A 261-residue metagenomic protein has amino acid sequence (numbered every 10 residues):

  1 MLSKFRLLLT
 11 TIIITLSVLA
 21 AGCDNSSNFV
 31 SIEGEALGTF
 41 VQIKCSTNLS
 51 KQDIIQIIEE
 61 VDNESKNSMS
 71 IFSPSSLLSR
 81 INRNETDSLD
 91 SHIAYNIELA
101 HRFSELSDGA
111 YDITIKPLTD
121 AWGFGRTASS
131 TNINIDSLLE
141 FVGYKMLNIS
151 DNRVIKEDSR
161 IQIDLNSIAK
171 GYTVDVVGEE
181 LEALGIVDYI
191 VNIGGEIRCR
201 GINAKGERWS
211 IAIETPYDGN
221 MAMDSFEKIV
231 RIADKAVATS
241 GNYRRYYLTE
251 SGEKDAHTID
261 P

Functional and structural regions predicted by a protein language model:
L2-P261: Mature catalytic core of soluble alpha/beta enzymes
